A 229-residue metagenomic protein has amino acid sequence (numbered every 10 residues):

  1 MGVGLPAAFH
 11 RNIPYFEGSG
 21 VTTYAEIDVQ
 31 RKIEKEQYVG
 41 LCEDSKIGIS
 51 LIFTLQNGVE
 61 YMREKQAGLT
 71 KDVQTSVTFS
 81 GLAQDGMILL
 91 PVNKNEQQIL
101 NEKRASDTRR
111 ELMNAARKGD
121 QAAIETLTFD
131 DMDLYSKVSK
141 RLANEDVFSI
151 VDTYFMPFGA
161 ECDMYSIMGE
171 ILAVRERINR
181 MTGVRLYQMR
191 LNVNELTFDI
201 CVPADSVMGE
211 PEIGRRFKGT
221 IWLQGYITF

Functional and structural regions predicted by a protein language model:
M1-G159: Long, hydrophobic alpha/beta structural blocks
L51-F53, D199-A204: Short amphipathic beta-strand/extended segments with alternating polar/hydrophobic composition
M156, R175-R177, D205: Eukaryotic intrinsically disordered and solvent-exposed regulatory patches
F158-E170, R215: Short coil-to-beta-strand transition motifs
A160, I178-R180, V207-E212: Beta-strand elements of modular eukaryotic interaction domains
A173-I200: OB-fold (S1/OB) nucleic-acid-binding surfaces
P203-G219: Short nucleic-acid-contacting surface segments enriched for D/E, G, S/T with interspersed K/R
W222-F229: Short, Lys/Arg- and Gly-enriched loop/turn segments at beta-strand edges
